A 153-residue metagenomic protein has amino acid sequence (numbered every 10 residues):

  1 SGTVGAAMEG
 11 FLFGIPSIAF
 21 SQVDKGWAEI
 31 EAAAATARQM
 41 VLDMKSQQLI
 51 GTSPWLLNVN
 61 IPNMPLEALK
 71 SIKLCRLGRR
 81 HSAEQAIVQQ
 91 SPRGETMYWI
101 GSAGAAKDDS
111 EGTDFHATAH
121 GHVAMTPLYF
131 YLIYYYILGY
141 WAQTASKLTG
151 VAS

Functional and structural regions predicted by a protein language model:
S1-G5: Charged helix-capping and loop-helix junction motifs
A6-G10: Hydrophobic/aromatic ligand-binding patch that stacks against planar heteroaromatic rings of cofactors or nucleotides
F11-A33: Glycine-rich phosphate/pyrophosphate-binding loops and their adjacent beta-strand/loop elements at enzyme active sites
A32-S153: Electrostatically charged, flexible surface regions
